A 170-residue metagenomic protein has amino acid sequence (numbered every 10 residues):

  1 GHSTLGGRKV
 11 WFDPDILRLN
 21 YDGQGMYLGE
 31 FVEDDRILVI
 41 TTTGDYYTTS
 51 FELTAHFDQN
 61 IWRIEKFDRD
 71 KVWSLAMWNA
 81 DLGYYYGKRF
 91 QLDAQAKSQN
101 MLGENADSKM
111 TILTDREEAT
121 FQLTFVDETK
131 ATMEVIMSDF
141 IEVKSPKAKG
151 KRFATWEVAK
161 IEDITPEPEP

Functional and structural regions predicted by a protein language model:
G1-P170: C-terminal interaction appendages of subunits in large macromolecular complexes
